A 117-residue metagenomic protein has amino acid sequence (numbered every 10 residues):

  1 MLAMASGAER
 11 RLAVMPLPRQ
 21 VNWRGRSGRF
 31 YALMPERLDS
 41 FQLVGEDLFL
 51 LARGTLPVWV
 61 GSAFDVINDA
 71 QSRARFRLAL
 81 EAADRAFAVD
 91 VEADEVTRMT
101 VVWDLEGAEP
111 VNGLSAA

Functional and structural regions predicted by a protein language model:
M1-F76, A82, E95-E106, A117: GIY-YIG nuclease catalytic motif and its immediate N-terminal context
F87-E92: Canonical phosphoinositide-binding patch of PH/PH-like domains
P110-N112: Conserved "boundary/linchpin" sites in short secondary-structure elements
